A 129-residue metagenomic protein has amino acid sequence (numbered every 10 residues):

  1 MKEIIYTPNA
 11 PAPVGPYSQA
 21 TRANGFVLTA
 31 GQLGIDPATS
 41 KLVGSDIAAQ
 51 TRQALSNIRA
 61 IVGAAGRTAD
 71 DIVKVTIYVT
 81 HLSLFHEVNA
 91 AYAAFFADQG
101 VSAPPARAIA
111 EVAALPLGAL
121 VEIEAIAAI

Functional and structural regions predicted by a protein language model:
M1-S56, A60-K74, V79-I129: N-terminal presequence-like segments and the immediate start of the first folded domain
